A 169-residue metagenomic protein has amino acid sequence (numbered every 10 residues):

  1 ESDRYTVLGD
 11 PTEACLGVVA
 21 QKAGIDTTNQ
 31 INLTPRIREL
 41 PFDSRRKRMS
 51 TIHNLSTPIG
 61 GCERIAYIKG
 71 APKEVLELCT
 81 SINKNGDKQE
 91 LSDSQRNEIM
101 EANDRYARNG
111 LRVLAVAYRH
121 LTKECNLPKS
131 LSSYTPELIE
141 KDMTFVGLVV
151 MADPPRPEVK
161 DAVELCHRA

Functional and structural regions predicted by a protein language model:
E1-F145, M151, P157-A169: Cytosolic catalytic regions of ATP/NTP-dependent phosphoryl-transfer enzymes
